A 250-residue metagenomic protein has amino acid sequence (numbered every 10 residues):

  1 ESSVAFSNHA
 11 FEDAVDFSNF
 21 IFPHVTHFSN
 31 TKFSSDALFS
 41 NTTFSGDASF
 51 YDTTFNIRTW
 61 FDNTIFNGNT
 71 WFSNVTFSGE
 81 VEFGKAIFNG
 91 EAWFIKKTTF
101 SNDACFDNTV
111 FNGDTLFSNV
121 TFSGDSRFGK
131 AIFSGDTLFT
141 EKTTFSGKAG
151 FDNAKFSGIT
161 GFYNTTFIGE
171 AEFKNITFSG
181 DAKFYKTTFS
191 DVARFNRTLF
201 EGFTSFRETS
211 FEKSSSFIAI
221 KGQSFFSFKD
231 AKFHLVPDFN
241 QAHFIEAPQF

Functional and structural regions predicted by a protein language model:
E1-F250: N-terminal leader/targeting and pre-domain segments
